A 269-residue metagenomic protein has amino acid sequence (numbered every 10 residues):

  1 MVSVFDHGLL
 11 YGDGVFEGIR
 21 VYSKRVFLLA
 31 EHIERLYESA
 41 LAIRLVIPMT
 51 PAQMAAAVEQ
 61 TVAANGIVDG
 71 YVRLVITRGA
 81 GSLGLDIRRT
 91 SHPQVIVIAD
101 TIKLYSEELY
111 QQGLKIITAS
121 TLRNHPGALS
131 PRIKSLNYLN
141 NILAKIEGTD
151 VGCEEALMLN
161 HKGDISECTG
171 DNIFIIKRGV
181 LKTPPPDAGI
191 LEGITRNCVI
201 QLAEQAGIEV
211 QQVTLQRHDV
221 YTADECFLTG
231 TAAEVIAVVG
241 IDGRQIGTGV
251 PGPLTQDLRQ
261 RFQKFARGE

Functional and structural regions predicted by a protein language model:
M1-L157, H161-D164, L191, I200-E269: Conserved alpha/beta cores of soluble small-molecule-handling proteins
L157, D164-P186, E192: Glycine- and Gly-Pro-enriched alpha-helical subdomains that act as flexible, kink-prone "lid/hinge" or packing modules
